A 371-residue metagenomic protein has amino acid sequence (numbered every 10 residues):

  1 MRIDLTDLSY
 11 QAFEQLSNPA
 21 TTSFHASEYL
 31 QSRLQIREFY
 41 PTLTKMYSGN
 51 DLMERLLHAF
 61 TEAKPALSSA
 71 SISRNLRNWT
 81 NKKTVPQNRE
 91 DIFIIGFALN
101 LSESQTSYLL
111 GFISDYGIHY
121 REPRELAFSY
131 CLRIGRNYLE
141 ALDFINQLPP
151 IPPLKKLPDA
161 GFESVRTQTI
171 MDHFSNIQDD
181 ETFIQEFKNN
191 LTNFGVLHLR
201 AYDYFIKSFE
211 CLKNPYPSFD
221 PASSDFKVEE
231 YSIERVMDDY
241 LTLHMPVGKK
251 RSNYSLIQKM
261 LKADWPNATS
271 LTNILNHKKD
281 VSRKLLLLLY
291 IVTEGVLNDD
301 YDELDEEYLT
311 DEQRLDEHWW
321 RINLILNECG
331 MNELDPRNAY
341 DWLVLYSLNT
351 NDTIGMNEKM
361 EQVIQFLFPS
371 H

Functional and structural regions predicted by a protein language model:
R2-F60, Q147-L148, P153-K155: A short, Lys/Arg-rich alpha-helix, primarily the initiator
D51-R55, R89-F93, E125: A generic alpha-helix surface/boundary motif
L57, T61, A66, G96: The alpha-helix within a helix-turn-helix
E62-D91, L109-D115: Recognition helix of helix-turn-helix/homeodomain-like DNA-binding domains that insert into the DNA major groove
R77, F93-F97, F128: Amphipathic alpha-helical segments within well-ordered protein domains
R89-Q105: DNA major-groove recognition helix of helix-turn-helix/homeodomain DNA-binding modules
E103-P158, L304-M356, I364, F368: Short amphipathic recognition helices of helix-turn-helix/homeodomain-type DNA-binding modules
L157-C329, L334: Long, charge-rich C-terminal accessory regions
